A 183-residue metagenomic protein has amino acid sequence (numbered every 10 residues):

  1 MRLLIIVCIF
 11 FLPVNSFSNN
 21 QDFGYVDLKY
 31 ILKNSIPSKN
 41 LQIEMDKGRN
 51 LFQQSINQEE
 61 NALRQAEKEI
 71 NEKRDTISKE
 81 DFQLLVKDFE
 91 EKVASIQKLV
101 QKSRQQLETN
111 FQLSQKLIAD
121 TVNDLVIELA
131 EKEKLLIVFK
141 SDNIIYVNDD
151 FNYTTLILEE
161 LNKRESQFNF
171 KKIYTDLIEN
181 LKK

Functional and structural regions predicted by a protein language model:
R2-L3, N20: N-terminal leader/targeting segments
L3-P13: Sec-dependent N-terminal signal peptides
S18-K183: Amphipathic, charged alpha-helical segments and their helix-to-coil junctions in extracytoplasmic/peripheral assemblies
